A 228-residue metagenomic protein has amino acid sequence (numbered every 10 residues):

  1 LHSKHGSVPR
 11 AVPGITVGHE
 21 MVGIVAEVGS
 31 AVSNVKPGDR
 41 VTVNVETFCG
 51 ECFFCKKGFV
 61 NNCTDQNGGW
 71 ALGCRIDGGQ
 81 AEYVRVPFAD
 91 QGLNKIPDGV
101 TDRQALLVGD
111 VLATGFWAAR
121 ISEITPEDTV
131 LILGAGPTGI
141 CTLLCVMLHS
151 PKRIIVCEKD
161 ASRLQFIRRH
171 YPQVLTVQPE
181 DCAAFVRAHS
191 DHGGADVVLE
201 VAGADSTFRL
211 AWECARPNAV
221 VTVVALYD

Functional and structural regions predicted by a protein language model:
L1-S3, N34, V223-D228: Short, intrinsically disordered, charge-balanced linker/junction segments flanking boundaries in proteins
H5-K56, P97-G99: Glycine-rich beta-strand-centered segment in the early N-terminal region that forms part of a ligand/cofactor-binding
V22, T42, L131, I155 (+2 more regions): Structural detector of well-ordered beta-strand residues that form the stable sheet scaffold of enzyme domains
G23-V25, G38, C52, V84 (+4 more regions): Buried hydrophobic positions in well-ordered alpha/beta secondary-structure cores of metabolic enzymes
E51-L133: NAD(P)H dinucleotide-binding glycine-rich loop of Rossmann-like/cofactor-binding domains, especially the beta1-alpha1
K95-A184: Mid-domain Rossmann-like dinucleotide-binding core that forms the NAD(H)/NADP(H) cofactor-binding site
S122, P126, M147, L164-D228: Glycine-rich cofactor phosphate-binding loops and adjacent beta1-alpha1 units of small-molecule cofactor enzyme domains
